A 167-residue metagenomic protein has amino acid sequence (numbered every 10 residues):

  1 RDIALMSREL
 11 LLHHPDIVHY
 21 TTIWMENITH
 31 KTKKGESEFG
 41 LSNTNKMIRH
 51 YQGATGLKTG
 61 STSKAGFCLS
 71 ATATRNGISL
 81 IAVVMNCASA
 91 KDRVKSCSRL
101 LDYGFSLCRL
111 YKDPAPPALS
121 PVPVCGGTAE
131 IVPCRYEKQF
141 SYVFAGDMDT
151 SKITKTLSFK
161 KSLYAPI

Functional and structural regions predicted by a protein language model:
R1-I167: Domain-terminus/edge residues, biased toward the C-terminal soluble/receptor-binding domains of extracytoplasmic
